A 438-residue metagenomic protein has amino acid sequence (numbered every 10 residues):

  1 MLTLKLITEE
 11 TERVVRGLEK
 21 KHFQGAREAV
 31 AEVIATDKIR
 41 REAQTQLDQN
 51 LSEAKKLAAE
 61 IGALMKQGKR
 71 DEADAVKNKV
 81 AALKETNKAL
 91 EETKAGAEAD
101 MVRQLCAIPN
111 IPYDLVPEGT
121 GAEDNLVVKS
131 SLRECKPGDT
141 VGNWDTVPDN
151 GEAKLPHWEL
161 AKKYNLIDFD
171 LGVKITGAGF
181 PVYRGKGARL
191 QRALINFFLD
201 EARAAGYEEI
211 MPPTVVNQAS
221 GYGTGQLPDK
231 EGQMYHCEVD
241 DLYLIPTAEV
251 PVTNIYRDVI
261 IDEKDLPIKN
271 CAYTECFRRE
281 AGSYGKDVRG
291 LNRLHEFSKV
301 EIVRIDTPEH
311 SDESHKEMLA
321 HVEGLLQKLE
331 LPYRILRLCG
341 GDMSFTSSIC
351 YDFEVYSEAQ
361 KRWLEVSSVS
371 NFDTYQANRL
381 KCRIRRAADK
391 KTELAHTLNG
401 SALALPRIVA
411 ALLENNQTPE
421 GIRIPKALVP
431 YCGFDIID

Functional and structural regions predicted by a protein language model:
M1-T140: N-terminal alpha-helical targeting/anchoring segments
R27, S130-D438: TRNA-recognition modules of translation machinery and tRNA-sensing kinases, especially anticodon-binding
